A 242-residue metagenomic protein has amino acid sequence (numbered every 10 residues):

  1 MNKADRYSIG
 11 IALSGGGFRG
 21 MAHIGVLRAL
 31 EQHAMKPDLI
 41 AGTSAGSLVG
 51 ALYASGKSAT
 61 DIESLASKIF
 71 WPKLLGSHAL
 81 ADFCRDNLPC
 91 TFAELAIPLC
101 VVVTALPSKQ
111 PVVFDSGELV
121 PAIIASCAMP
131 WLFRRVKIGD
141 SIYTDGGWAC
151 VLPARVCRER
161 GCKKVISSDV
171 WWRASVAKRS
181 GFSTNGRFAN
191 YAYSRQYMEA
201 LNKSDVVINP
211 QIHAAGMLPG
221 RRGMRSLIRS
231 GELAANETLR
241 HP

Functional and structural regions predicted by a protein language model:
M1-T43, A51-P242: Patatin-like phospholipase
